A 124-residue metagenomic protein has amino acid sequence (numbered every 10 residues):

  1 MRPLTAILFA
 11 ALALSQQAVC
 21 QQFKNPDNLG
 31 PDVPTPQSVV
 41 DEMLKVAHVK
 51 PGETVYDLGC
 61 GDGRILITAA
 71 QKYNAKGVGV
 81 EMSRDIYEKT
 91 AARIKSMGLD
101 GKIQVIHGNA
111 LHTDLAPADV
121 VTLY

Functional and structural regions predicted by a protein language model:
M1-L4: Positively charged n-region of N-terminal signal peptides that target proteins for export
A6-S15: Bacterial N-terminal signal peptides
V19-E53: S-adenosyl-L-methionine
G52-G61: Conserved class I S-adenosyl-L-methionine
R64-A75: Conserved SAM-binding loop of SAM-dependent methyltransferases across substrates and taxa, primarily the Class I
K76-E81: Conserved SAM-binding motif I beta-strand of class I
S83-P117: S-adenosyl-L-methionine
A116-Y124: A short SAM/SAH-binding and catalytic strip from SAM-dependent methyltransferases
